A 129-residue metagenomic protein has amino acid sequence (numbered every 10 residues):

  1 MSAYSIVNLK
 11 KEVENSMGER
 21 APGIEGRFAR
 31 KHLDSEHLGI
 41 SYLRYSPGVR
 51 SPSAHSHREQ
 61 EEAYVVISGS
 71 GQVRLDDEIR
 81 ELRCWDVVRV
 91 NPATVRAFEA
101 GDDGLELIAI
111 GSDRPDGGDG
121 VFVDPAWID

Functional and structural regions predicted by a protein language model:
M1-L38, P47, G118-D129: A short, N-terminal "cap"/entry segment at the start of jelly-roll beta-barrel domains of the cupin/DSBH fold
R30-H32, P52-R58, E99-A100, P125: Short histidine-centered beta-strand/loop micro-motifs that create catalytic or ligand/metal-coordination sites
S35-L38, S46-S51, S70, I79 (+1 more regions): Short, charged/polar surface micro-motifs in flexible loops or helix N-caps
Y42-S46, S56-R74: Short, conserved beta-strand element in jelly-roll/cupin
L43, R89, D103-G120: A short hydrophobic beta-strand segment most commonly corresponding to one strand of the jelly-roll/cupin
P52-S53, V73-R74, V90, V95-D102: Short beta-strand His + acidic residue motifs that chelate non-heme Fe in jelly-roll/DSBH and cupin folds
E59, E78, T94, D103-G104: A generic "binding-loop/recognition-motif" signal
D77-P92: Short acidic-glycine-tyrosine-enriched beta hairpin
